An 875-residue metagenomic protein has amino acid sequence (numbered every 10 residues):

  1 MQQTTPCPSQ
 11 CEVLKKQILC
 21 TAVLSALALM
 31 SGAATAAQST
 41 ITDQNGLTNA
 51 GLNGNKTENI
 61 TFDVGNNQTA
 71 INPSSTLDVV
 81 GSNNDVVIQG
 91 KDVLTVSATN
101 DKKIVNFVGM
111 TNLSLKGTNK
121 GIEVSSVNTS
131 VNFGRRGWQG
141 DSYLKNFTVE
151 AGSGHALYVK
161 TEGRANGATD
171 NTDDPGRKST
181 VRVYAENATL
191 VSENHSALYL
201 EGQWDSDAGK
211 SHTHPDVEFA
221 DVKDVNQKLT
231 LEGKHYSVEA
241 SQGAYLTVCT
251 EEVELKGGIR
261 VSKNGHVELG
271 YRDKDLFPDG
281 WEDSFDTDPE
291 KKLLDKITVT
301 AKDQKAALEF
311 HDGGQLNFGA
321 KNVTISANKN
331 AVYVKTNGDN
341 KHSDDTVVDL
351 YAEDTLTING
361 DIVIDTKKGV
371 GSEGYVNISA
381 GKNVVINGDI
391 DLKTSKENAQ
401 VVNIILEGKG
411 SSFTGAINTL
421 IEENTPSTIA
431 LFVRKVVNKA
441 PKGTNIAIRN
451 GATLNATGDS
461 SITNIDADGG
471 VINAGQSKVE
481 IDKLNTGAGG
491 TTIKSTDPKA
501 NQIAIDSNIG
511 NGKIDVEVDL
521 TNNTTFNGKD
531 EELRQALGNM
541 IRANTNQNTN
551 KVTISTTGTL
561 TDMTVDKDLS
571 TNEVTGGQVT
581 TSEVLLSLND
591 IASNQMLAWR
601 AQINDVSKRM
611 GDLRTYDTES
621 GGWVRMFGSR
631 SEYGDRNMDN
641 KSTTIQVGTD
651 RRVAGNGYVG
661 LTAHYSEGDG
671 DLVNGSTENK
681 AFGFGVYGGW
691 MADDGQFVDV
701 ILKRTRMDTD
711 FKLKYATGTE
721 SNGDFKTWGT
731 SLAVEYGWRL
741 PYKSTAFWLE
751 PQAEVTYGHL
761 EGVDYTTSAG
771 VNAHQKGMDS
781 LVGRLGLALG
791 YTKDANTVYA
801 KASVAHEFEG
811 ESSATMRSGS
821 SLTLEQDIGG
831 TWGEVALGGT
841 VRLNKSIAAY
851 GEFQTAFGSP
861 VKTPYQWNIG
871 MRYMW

Functional and structural regions predicted by a protein language model:
M1-A36: Gram-negative bacterial Sec-dependent N-terminal signal peptides
Q3, C7-P8, T35-F62, N66 (+1 more regions): Low-complexity, acidic Ser/Thr/Pro-rich repeat tracts that form intrinsically disordered stalk/linker regions of very
C7, A37-Q38, K494-I505, G512-Q646 (+1 more regions): Outer-membrane translocation/initiation segment of Type V secreted surface proteins
T42, G46-N55, T69-I71, T76-D78 (+19 more regions): Glycine-rich beta-solenoid repeat tracts in large extracellular/virion proteins
S75, N83, I88, D92 (+17 more regions): Extracellular, surface-exposed repeat architectures
K341, D361, D365, G369-Y375 (+2 more regions): Extracellular beta-strand/loop-rich repeat segments of large surface/secreted proteins
D365, N387, D391-K393, E407 (+4 more regions): Membrane translocator/pore-forming domains, dominated by Gram-negative outer-membrane beta-barrels
